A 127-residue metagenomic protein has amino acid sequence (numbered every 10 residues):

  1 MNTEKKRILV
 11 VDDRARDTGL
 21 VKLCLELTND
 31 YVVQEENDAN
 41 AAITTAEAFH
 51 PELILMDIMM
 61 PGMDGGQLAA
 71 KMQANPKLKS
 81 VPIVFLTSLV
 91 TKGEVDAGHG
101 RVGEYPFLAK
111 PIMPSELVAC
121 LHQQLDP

Functional and structural regions predicted by a protein language model:
D12, D57, T87: Active-site residues of response regulator receiver
A15-Q34: Two-component/phosphorelay signaling modules centered on CheY-like receiver
E36-N40, P114: Conserved Asp/Asn-Gly motif in the active-site loop of CheY-like receiver
F49-L55: Active-site beta3 strand of CheY-like receiver
M60: Receiver (REC) domain active-site loop signature in two-component systems and cognate sites in sensor histidine kinases
S80-T91, L108: A short, hydrophobic beta-strand element within the central beta-sheet of small alpha/beta folds
I112-L121: C-terminal output helix
